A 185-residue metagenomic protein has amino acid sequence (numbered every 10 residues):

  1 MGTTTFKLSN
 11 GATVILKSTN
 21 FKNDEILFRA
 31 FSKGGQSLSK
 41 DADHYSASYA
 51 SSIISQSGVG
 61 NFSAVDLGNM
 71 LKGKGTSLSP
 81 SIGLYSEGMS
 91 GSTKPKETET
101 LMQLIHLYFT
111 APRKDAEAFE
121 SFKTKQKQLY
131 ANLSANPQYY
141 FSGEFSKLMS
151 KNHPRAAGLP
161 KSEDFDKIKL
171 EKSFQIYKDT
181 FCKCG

Functional and structural regions predicted by a protein language model:
M1-N23: N- or domain-start disorder-to-order transition segments that initiate the globular core
A12, S18, S32-Q36, K169-K172: Short, well-ordered turn and helix-capping elements at secondary-structure junctions
K22-S55, V59-A111, K123-A131, P137-K167 (+1 more regions): M16 family metallopeptidases and their MPP-like homologs
R113-K114, F119-E120, K167-E171: Peptidyl-prolyl cis-trans isomerase
